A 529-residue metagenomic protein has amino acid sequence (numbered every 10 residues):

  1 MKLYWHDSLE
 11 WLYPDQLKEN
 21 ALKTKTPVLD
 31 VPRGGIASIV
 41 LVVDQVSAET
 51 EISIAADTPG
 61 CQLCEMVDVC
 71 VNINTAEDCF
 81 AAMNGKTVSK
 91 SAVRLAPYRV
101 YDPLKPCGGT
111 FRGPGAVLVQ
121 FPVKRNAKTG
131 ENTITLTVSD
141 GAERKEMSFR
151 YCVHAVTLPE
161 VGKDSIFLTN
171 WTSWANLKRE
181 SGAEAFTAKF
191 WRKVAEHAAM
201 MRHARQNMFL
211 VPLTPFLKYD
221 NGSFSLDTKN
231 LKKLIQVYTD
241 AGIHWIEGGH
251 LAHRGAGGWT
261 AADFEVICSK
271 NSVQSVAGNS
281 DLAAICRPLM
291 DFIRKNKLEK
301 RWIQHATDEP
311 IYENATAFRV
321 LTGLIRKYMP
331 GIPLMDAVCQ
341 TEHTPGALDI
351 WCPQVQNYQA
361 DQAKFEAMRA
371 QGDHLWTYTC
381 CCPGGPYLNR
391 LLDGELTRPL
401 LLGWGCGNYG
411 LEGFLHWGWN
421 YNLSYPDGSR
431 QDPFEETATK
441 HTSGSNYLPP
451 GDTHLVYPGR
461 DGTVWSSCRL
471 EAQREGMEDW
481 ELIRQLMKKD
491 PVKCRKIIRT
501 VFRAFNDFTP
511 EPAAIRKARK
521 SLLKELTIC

Functional and structural regions predicted by a protein language model:
M1-K23, S47-V119, A127: Surface-exposed binding patches on compact interaction domains or structured appendages
T24-Q45: Contiguous beta-strand segments within globular domains
A37-V40, T110-Q120, G130, K145-M147: Short Pro-Gly-centered flexible turn/kink motifs
A92, V100-G108, P122, T133-T135 (+4 more regions): Aromatic-lined carbohydrate-binding surfaces of glycoside hydrolases
Q274, G278, L282, C286-R301 (+3 more regions): Catalytic domains of carbohydrate-active enzymes that cleave complex glycans
I332-V338, A347-Q359, P386-G407, N420: Extracellular glycoside hydrolase catalytic/binding regions
A370-L396: Active-site clefts of carbohydrate-active enzymes
G394-G444: Substrate-binding cleft of secreted/luminal carbohydrate-active enzymes
